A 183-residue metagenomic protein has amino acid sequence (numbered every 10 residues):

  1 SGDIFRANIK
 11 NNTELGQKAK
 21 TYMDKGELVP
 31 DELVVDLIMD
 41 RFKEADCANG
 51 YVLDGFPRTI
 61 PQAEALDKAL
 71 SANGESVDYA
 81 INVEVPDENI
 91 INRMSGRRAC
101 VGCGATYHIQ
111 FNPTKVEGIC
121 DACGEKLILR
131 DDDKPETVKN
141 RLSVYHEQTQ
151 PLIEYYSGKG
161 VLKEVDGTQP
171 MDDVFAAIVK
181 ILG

Functional and structural regions predicted by a protein language model:
S1-E75, P86-N89, A99, A105 (+1 more regions): ATP-dependent small-molecule kinase phosphotransfer cores that center on conserved nucleotide phosphate-binding segments
D54, N73-G96, Q110-I119, V165: Conserved phosphate-donor/acceptor-positioning beta-strand/loop module used by diverse small-molecule
G55-R58, N82, N89, T137 (+1 more regions): Alpha-helical initiation/capping and key positions within long helical/coiled-coil segments
E64, I91-M94, F175-A176: Short, well-ordered secondary-structure micro-motifs
N92-K139: Cys/His-rich short segments
K126-G183: NTP-dependent small-molecule kinase module
